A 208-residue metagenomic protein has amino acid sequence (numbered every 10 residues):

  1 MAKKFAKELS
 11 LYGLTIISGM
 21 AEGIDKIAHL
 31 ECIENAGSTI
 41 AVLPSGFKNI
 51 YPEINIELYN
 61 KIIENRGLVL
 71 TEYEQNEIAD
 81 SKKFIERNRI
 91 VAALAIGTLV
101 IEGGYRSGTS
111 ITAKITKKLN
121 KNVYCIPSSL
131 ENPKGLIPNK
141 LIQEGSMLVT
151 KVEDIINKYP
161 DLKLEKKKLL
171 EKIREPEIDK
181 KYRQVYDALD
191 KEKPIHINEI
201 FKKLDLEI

Functional and structural regions predicted by a protein language model:
M1-I208: Glycine-biased, small-residue-rich flexible motifs in mid-sequence functional cores and linkers
